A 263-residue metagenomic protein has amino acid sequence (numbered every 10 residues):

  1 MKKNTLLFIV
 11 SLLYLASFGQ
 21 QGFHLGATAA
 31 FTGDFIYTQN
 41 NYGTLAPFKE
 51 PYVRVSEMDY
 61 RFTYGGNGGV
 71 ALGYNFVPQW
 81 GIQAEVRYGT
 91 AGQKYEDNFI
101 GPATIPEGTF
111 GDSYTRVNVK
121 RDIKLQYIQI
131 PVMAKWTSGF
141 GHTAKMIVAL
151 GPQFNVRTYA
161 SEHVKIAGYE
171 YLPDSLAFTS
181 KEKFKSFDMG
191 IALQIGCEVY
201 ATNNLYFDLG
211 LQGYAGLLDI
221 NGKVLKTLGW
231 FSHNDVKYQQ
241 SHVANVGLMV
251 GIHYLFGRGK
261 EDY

Functional and structural regions predicted by a protein language model:
M1-G22, G257-Y263: Cleavable N-terminal export/targeting peptides
G19-F35: Transmembrane beta-strand segments of Gram-negative outer membrane beta-barrel proteins
Q21-L25, P78-I82, I128, H142-V148 (+3 more regions): Outer-envelope beta-barrel architecture signal
H24, T28, H242-Y263: Outer-membrane beta-barrel "beta-signal"
A27-F31, G66-Y74, V86-Y88, I130-W136 (+4 more regions): Residues on the lipid-exposed face of transmembrane beta-strands in outer-membrane beta-barrel proteins
F35-T63, T90-Y127, V156-D188, D219-G229 (+1 more regions): Extracellular/periplasm-exposed beta-strand and loop segments of Gram-negative cell-envelope proteins, dominated by
Q83, L125-Q126, T137-I147, Q153-T158 (+3 more regions): Acidic/histidine-enriched, beta-strand-rich ligand/metal-binding domains
T179-A201, L205-D208, Y214-G216, I220-G222: Extended serine/threonine-enriched, polar tracts that run as long, contiguous segments within proteins
